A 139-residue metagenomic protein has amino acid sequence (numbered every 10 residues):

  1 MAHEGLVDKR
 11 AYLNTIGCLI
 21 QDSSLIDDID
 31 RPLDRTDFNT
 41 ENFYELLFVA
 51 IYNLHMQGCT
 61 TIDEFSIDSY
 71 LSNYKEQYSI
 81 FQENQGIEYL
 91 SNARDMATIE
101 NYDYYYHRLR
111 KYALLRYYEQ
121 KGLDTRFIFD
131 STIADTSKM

Functional and structural regions predicted by a protein language model:
M1-Y112: Noncatalytic partner-interaction/assembly domains of nucleic-acid and motor enzyme complexes, especially the accessory
L114-E119: Hydrophobic alpha-helical hairpins/lids featuring a short glycine-rich hinge
Q120-D124, I128-M139: Non-catalytic interaction/clamp surfaces of large macromolecular machines
